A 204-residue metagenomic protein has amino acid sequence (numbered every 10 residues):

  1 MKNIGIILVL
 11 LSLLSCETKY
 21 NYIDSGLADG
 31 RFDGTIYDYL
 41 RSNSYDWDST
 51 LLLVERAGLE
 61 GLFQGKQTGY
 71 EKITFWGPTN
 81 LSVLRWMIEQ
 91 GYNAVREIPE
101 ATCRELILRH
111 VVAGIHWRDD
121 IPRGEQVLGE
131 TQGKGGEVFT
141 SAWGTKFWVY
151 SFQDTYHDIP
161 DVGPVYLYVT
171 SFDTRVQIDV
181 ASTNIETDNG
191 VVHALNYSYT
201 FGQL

Functional and structural regions predicted by a protein language model:
M1-C16: Sec-dependent bacterial lipoprotein signal peptides
C16-L204: Mature, structured domains of secreted/extracytosolic soluble proteins
